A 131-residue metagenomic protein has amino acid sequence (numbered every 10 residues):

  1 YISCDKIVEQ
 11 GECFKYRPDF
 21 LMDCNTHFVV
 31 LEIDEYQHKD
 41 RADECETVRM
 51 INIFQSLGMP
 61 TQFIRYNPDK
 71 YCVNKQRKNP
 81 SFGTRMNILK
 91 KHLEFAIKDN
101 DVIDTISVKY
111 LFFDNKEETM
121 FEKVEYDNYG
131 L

Functional and structural regions predicted by a protein language model:
Y1-L131: Nucleic-acid endo/exonuclease domains
